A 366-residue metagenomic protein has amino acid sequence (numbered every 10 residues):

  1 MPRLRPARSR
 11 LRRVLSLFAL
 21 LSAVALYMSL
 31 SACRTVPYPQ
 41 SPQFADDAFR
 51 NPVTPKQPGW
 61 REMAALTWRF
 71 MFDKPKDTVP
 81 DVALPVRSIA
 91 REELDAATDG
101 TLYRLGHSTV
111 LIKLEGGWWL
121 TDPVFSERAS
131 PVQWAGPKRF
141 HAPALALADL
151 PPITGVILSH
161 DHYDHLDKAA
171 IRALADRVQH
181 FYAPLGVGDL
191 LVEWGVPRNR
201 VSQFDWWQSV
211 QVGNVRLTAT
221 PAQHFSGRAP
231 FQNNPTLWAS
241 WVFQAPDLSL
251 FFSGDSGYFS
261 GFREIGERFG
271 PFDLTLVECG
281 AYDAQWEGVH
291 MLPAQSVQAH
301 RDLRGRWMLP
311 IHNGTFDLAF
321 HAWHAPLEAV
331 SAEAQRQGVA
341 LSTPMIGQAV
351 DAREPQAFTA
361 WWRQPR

Functional and structural regions predicted by a protein language model:
P2-P42, F320-R366: C-terminal regulatory/interaction regions
R8-D149, F243-G254, D273-G280, Q335-Q337: Metallo-beta-lactamase
R34-P55, A146, H180-D189, S249 (+1 more regions): Cap/insert and terminal regions of metallo-dependent hydrolase folds
P55, A135-Y182, G270-L276: Active-site metal-binding motif and surrounding structural segment of the metallo-beta-lactamase
K76-D99, P184-L248, A329-G347, R353-Q356: Metallo-beta-lactamase
H107-K113, Q211-F272, E287, M291-Q295: Catalytic core of the metallo-beta-lactamase
T121-D122, H180-Y182, R198-W206, D273-E278: Short hydrophobic/aromatic-enriched beta-strand-loop microsegments
F125-A142, F225-Q232, D283-V289, D317: Acidic/histidine-rich helix-loop elements that form or flank divalent-metal/phosphate-binding sites at the catalytic
